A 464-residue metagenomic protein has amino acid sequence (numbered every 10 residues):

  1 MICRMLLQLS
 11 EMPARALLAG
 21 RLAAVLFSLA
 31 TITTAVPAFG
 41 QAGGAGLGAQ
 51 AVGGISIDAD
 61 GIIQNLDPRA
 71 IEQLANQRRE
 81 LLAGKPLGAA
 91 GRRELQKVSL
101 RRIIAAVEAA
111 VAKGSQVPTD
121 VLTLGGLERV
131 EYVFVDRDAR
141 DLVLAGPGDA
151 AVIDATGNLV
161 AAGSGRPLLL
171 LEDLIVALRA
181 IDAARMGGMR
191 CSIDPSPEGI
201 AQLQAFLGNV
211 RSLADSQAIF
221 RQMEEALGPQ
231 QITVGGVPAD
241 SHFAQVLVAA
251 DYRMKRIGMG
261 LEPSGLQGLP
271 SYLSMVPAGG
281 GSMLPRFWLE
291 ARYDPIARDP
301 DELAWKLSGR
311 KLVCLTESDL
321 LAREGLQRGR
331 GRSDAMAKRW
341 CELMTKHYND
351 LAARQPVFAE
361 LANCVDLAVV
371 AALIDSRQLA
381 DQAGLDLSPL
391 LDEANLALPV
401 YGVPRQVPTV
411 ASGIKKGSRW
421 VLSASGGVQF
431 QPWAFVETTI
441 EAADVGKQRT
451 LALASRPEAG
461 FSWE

Functional and structural regions predicted by a protein language model:
M1-A19: N-terminal secretory signal peptides that target proteins for export/translocation
M5, M12, A30-V36: Serine/proline-rich low-complexity intrinsically disordered segments, especially terminal tails, linkers
A19-T34: Bacterial N-terminal signal peptides
F39-E464: Outer membrane pore-forming secretion/assembly proteins and partners of Gram-negative envelopes
